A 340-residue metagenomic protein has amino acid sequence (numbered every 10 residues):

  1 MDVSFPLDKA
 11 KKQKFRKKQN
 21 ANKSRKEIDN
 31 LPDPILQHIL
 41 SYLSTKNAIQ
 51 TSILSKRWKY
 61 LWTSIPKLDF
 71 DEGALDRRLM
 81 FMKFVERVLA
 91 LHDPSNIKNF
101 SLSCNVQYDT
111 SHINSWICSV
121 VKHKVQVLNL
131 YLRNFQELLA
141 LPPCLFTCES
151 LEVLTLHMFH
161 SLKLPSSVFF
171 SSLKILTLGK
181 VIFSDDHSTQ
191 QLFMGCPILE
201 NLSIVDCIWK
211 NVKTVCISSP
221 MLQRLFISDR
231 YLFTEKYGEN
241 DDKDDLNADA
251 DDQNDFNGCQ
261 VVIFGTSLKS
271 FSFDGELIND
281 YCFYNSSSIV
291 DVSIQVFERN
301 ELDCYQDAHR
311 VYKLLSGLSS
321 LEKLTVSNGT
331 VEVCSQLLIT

Functional and structural regions predicted by a protein language model:
D2-K11, K18, N22-S218: Leucine-rich repeat
K14-K17, K243, V326: Intrinsically disordered, low-complexity repeat segments enriched in small/polar residues
I49, D109, E137, K163 (+6 more regions): Eukaryotic short linear interaction motifs
F159-H160, R230-Y231, G329-T330: Generic short beta-strand segments
F169, K174-N285, Y305, L338: Plant-skewed but cross-kingdom recognition/interaction modules and surfaces
S272-T340: Extended repeat-based solenoid scaffolds, especially LRR ectodomains and other repeat-derived architectures
